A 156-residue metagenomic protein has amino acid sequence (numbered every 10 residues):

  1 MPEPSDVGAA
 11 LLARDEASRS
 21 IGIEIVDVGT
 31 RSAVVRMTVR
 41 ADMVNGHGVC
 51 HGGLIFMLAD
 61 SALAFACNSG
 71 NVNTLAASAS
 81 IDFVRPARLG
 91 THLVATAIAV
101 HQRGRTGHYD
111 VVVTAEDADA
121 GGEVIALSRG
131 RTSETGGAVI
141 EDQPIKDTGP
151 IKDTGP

Functional and structural regions predicted by a protein language model:
M1-P2, A87-L89, V100-P156: HotDog/MaoC-like acyl-thioester-processing domains
M1-R36, R40-A41, P144-P156: Non-catalytic linker/capping segments at the edges of enzyme domains
R19-I21, R31-A33, G52, N73-A79 (+3 more regions): A generic structural signal for short beta-strands and their flanking turns/coil linkers
T30-R31, R40-M43, S61-L63, L89: Short, charged/polar surface micro-motifs in flexible loops or helix N-caps
R36-T38, S80-D82, T96-I98, V112 (+1 more regions): Residue-level recognition of well-ordered beta-strand positions that form the cores of beta-sheet-rich folds across
N45-M57, A64: Compact, glycine-rich, soluble single-domain proteins
A64-V94, A99: Hydrophobic beta-strand-centered segment that forms part of the acyl-chain substrate-binding groove
